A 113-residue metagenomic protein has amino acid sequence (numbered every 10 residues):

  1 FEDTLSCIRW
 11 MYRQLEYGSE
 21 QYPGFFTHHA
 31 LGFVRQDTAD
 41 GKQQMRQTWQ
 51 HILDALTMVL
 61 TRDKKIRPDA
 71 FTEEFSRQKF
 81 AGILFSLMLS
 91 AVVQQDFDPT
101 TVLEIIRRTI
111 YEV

Functional and structural regions predicted by a protein language model:
E2, F26-T27, V34, T72 (+1 more regions): Compositionally biased, low-structure terminal segments
E2-C7, S76: A conserved beta-strand->loop->alpha-helix hinge within the catalytic CA
S6-D54: Short secondary-structure transition hinges
R13, Y17, D54-D69, E73-V113: C-terminal peripheral helix-coil segments that are non-catalytic and often amphipathic
